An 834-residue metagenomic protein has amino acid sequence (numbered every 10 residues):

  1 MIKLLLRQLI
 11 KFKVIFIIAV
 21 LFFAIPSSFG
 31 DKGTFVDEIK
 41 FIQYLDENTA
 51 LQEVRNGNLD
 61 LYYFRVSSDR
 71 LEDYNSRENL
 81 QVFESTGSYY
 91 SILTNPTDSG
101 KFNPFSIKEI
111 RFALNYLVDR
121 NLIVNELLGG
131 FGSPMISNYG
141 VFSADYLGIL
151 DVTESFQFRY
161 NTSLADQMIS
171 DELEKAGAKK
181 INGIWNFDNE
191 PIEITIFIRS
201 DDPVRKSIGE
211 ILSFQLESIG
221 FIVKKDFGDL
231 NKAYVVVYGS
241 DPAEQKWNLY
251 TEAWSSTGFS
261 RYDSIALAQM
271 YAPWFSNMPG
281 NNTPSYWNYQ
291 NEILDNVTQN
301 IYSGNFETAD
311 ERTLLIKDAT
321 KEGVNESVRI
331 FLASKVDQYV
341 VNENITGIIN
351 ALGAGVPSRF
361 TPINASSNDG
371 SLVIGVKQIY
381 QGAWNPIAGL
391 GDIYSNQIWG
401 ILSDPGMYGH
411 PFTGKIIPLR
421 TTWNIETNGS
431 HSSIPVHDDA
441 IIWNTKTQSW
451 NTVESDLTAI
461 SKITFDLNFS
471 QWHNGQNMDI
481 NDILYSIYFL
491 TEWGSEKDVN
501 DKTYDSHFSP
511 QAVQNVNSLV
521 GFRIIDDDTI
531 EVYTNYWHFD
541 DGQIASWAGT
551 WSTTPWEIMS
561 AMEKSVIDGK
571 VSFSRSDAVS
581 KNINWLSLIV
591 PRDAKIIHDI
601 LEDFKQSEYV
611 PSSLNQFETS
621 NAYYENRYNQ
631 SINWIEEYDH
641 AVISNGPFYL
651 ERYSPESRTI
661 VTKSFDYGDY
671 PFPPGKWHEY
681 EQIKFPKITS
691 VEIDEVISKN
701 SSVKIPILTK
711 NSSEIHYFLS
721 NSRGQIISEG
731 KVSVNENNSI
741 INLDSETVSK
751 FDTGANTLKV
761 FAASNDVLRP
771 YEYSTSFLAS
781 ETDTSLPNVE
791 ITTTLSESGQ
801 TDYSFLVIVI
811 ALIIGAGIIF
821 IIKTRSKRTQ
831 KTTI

Functional and structural regions predicted by a protein language model:
D31-E72, I222, P673-S698, K704-P706: Ligand-site clamp/hinge motif
K32-G33, Q43, R65-S170, N186-D188 (+4 more regions): Local pocket/hinge segments that shape ligand/substrate recognition
A50-N58, K101-A113, L117, I434-V499: Aromatic- and charge-enriched surface segment that lines or borders ligand/interaction sites
L51-V66, N75, S218-S276, G475: Periplasmic binding protein-like
S106-S218, D318, F360, N364 (+6 more regions): Append "and occasionally in soluble cytosolic enzymes with long acidic Gly/Pro-rich linkers
F112, V124-L127, K224-A233, D263-N342 (+10 more regions): Extracytoplasmic/peripheral linker and loop segments enriched in polar/acidic and small residues with frequent Thr/Pro
A266, V341-G382, Y394, Y649-L650 (+5 more regions): Long beta-strand-rich cores associated with HINT superfamily self-processing modules
T503-Y623, P647, R652, S657-T659 (+1 more regions): Surface-exposed binding/hinge segments that line and control ligand-binding clefts or catalytic entry sites
